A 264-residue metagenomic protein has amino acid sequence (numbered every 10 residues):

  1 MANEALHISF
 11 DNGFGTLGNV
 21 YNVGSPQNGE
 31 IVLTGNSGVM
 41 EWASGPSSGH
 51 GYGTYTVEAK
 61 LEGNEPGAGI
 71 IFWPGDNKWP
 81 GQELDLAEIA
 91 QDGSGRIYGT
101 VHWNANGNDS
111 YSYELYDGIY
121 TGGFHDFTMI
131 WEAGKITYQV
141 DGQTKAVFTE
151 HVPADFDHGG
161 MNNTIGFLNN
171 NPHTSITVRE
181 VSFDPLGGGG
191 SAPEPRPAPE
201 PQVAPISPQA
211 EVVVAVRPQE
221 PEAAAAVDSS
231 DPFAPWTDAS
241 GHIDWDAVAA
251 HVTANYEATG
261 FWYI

Functional and structural regions predicted by a protein language model:
M1-A2, G188-I264: RTX-like calcium-binding, glycine/aspartate-rich low-complexity repeat tracts
M1-V23: Short, tryptophan-glycine- and acidic/Ser/Thr-enriched carbohydrate-recognition patches
G24-G38: Short carbohydrate-recognition loop motifs
T34-G99: Secretory/extracellular carbohydrate-interaction modules and structurally similar beta-sandwich "look-alikes"
S44-Y55, L115-G123, F156: Extracellular/lumenal carbohydrate-interaction signature centered on repeated Trp-anchored short motifs
T54, A154-I206, W236, G241: Ligand-recognition surfaces built from glycine- and aromatic
W103-D126: Short, aromatic/His-centered strand-loop micro-motif at the edge of beta-sheets
G122-T137: Localized edge beta-strand/strand-to-loop motifs within extracellular or lumenal beta-rich domains
